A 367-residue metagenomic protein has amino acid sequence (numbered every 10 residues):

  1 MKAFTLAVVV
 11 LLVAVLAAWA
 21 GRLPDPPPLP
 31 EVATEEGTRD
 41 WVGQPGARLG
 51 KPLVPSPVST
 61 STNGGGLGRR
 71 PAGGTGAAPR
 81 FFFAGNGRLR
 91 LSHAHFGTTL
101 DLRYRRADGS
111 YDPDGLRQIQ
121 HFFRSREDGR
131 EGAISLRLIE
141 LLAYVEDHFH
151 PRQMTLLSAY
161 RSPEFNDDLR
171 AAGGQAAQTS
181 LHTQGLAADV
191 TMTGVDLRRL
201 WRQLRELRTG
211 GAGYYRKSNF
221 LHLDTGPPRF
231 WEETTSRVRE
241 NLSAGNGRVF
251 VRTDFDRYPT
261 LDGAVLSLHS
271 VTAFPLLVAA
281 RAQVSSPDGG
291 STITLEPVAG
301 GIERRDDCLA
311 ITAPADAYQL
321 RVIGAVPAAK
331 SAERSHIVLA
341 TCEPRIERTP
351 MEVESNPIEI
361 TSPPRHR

Functional and structural regions predicted by a protein language model:
M1-G85, V251-R257, D262-S267, V271-R367: N-terminal secretory targeting signals
R22, S92, Q175-E303, A310-T312: Catalytic cores and adjacent binding grooves of peptidoglycan-active enzymes
G85-G87, G115, Q120, H150-R152 (+2 more regions): Envelope-exposed proteins and targeting segments
R88-S92, D101-R103, T155-L157, D189 (+1 more regions): Soluble periplasmic/extracytoplasmic beta-strand elements of cell-envelope proteins
R103-T155: Active-site acidic/histidine clusters and adjacent loop/turn architecture that either coordinate catalytic ions
P151-Y160, G211-S218: Surface-exposed patches in mature extracellular/periplasmic domains of secreted proteins
E164-S180: Charged, often glycine-rich, active-site loop that binds/positions anionic groups
